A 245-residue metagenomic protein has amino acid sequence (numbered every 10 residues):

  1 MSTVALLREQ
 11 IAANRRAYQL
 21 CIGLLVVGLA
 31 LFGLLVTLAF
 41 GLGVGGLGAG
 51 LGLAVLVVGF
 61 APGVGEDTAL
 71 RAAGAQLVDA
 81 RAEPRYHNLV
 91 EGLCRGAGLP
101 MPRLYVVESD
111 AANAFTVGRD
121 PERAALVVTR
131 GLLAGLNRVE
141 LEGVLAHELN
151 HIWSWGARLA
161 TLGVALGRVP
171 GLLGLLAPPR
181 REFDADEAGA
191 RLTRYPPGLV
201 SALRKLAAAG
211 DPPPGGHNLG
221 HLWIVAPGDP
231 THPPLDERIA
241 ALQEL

Functional and structural regions predicted by a protein language model:
M1-F115, V169-F183, T193, G210: Hydrophobic or amphipathic, alpha-helical segments that drive membrane association/targeting
T3, G96-R123, L175-P178, G189-L245: Active-site-proximal gating segments in proteases and membrane effectors
E66, V90, V128, G143-H151 (+2 more regions): Active-site recognition of the HExxH zinc-binding catalytic motif
V78, V127-G143, L176-P179: Short pre-active-site segment immediately N-terminal to the catalytic Zn-binding motif
L149-A165, P196-P197: Catalytic Zn2+-binding segment of zinc metalloproteases
L162-L173, A226-D229: Alpha-helical membrane-targeting segments
